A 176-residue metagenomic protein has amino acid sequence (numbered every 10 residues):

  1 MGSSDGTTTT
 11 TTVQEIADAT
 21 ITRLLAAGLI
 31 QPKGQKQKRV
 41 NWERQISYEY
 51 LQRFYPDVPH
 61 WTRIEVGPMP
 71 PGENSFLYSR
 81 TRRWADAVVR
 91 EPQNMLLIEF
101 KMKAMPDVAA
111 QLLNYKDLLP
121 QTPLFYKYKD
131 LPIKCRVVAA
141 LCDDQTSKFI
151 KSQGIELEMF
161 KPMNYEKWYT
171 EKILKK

Functional and structural regions predicted by a protein language model:
G2-K176: Charged, terminal alpha-helix-loop-beta segments that serve as non-catalytic nucleic-acid engagement and/or assembly
